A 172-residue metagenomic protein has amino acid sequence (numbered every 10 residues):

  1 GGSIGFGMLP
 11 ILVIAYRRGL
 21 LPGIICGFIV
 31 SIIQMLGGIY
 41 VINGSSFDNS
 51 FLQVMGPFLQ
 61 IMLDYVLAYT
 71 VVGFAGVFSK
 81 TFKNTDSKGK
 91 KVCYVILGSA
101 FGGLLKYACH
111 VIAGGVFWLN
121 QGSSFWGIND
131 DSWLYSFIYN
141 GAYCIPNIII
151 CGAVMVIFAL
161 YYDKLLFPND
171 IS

Functional and structural regions predicted by a protein language model:
G1-S172: Loop-helix junctions at membrane interfaces
